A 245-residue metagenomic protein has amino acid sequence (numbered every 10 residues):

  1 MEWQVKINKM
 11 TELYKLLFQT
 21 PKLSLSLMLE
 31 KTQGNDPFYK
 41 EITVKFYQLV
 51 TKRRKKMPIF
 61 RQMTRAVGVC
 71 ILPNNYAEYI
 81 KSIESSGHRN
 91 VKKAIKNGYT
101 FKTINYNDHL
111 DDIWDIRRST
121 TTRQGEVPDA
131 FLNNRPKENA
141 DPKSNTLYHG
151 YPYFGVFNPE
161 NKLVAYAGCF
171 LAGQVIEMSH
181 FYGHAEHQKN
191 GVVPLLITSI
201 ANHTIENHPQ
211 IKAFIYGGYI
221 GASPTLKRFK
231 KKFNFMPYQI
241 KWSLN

Functional and structural regions predicted by a protein language model:
M1-T20, R61-A77, N207-N245: Active-site/acyl-donor-binding loops of N-acyltransferases
W3, Y79-Q188, T204: A conserved beta-strand-loop-helix scaffold within acyl/acetyltransferase catalytic domains
K6-I104: Acyl-donor-binding surface of acyltransferase catalytic domains
K9-T11, S24, P73, N105 (+5 more regions): Serine/threonine-rich low-complexity intrinsically disordered regions
E30-P37, D115, T122, N134-E138 (+3 more regions): Short, surface-exposed, charged/polar-biased interaction segments
K45-V50, E78-S82, L132-R135, V193-L196 (+1 more regions): A short linear-motif detector with a strong N-terminal bias
K55-M57, L110-D112, A222-T225: Short catalytic/ligand-binding loop motif for oxyanion handling, primarily in non-cytosolic enzymes, centered on
Y148-N245: Aromatic (often tryptophan-rich) hydrophobic motifs at membrane interfaces
